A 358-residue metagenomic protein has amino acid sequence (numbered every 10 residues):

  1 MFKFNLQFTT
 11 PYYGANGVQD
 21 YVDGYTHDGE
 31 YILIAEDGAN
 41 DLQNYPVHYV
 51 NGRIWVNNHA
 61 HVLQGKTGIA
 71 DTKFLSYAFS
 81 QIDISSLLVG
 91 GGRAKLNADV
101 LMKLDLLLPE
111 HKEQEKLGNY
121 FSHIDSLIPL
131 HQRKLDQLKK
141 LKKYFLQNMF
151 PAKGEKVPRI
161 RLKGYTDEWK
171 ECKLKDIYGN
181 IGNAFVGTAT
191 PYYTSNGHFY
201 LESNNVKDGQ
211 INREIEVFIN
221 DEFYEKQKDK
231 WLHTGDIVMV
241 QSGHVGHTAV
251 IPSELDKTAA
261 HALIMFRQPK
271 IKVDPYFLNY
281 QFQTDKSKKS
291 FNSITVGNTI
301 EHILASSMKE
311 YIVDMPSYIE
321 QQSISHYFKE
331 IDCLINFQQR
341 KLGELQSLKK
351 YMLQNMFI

Functional and structural regions predicted by a protein language model:
M1-L6, G91-R93, G187-Y193, I294-T295: Short coil/turn segments at secondary-structure boundaries
M1-Y12, R161-F185: Non-catalytic DNA-recognition/assembly elements of restriction-modification systems
G14-S80, V89-G92, N97-D99, E202-N204 (+2 more regions): A short beta-sheet element
N44-Y49, S85-V89, Y144-L146, S293-G297: Short amphipathic beta-strand starts and helix->beta connectors
I54-H59, G92-K112, Q241, K257-I264 (+1 more regions): A short glycine-rich beta-alpha junction/loop motif
L107-K173, I177, M315-I358: Amphipathic alpha-helical coiled-coil/heptad-repeat segments
T194-I211: Short beta-strand/loop turn elements enriched in aromatics
